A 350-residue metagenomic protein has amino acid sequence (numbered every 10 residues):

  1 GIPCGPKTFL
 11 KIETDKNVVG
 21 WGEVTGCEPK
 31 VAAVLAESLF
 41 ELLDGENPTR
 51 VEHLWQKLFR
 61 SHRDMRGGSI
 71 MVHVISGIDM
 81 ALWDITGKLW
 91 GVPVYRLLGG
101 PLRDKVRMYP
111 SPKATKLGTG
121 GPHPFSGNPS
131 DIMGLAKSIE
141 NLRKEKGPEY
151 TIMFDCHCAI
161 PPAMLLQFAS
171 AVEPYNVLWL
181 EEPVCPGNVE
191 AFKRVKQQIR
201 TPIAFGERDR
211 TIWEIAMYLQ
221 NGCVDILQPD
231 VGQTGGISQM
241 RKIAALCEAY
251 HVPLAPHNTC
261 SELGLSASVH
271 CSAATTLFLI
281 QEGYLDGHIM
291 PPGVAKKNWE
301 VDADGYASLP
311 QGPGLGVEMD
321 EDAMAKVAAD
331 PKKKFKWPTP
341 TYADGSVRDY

Functional and structural regions predicted by a protein language model:
G1-K11: Short, Gly/Pro- and small/polar-rich lid/capping loops
E13-L89, R348: Metal- or metallocofactor-binding catalytic centers and their adjacent structured scaffolds across diverse enzyme
N17, L39, I78, G91 (+6 more regions): Conserved, mostly hydrophobic/aromatic
A33-F40, I75, D79, W83-D84 (+7 more regions): Predominant activation on well-ordered alpha-helical scaffold segments within soluble catalytic domains
H53, S170, N176, C185-E318: Shared catalytic-loop signature of beta/alpha-barrel
D79-K113: Glycine-rich, aromatic-flanked loop segments that form ligand/cofactor-binding clefts across common enzyme folds
K105-I199: Metal-dependent enolase-superfamily TIM-barrel catalytic cores that perform enediolate-based chemistry
A295-Y350: C-terminal extensions of enzymes
